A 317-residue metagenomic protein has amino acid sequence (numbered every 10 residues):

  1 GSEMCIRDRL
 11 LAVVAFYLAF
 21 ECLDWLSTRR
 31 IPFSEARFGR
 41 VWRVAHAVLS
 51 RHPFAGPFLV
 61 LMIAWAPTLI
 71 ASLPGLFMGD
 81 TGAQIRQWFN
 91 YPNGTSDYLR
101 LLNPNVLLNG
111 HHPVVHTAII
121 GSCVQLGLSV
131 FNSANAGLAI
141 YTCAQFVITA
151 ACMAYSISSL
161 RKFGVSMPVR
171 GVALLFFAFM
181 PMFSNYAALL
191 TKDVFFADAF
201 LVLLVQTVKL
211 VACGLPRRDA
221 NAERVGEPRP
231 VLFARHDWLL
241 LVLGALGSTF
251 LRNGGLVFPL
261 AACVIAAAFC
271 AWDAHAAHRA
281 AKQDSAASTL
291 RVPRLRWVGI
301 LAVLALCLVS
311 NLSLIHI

Functional and structural regions predicted by a protein language model:
E3-R9, H316-I317: Conserved small/polar residues in nucleotide/adenosyl-binding loops
H52-G56, S156-F179, A197-D198: Transmembrane-helix signature of polytopic, membrane-embedded enzymes that assemble or transfer cell-envelope glycans
T68, S72-F89, P293-I315: Juxtamembrane membrane-water interface segments immediately following transmembrane helices in multi-pass
T68-M78, F89-T149, L189: Membrane-proximal lumenal/periplasmic loop motifs of glycosylation machinery
M78-G82, Y141-A144, V172-T207, G247-V264: Multi-pass, polyprenyl lipid-linked donor-dependent membrane glycosyltransferases
F89, Y155, F195-R218, A245 (+2 more regions): Specific aromatic-rich, kink-prone transmembrane helix
I140-G164, V202: Transmembrane-helix motifs of polytopic, lipid-linked glycan transferases
D237-N253, A302-S310: Membrane-interface alpha helices of multi-pass inner-membrane proteins
